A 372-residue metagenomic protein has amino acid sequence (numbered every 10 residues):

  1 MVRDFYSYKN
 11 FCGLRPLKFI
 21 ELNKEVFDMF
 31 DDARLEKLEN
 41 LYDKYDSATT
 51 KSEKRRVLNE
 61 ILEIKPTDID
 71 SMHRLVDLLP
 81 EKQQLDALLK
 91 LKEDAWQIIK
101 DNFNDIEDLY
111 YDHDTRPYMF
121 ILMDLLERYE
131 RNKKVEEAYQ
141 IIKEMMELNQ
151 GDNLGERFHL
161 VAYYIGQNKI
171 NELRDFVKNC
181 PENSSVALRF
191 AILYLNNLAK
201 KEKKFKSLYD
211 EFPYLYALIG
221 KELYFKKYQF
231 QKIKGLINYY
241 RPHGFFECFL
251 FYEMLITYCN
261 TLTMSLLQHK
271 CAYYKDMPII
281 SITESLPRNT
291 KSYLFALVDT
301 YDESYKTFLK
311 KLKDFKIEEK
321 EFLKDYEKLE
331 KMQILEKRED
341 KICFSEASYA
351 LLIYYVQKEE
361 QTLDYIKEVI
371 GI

Functional and structural regions predicted by a protein language model:
M1-T67, M72, K275: Extreme N-terminal leader/anchor segments
K18, V26, F30, I192-E284: Long, ordered, amphipathic alpha-helical scaffolds
E53-E60, Q84-A95, V135-K143, K169-P181 (+1 more regions): Alpha-helical repeat scaffolds
I61-I64, K90-T115, L148: Flexible helix-coil transition and linker loops at the boundaries of alpha-helical arrays
I280-D314: Short amphipathic alpha-helical interface segments
K316-M332: Short amphipathic alpha-helical interaction segments
E330-D340: A short, conserved structural fragment
A347-I372: Short, amphipathic alpha-helical interaction segments positioned at domain boundaries
